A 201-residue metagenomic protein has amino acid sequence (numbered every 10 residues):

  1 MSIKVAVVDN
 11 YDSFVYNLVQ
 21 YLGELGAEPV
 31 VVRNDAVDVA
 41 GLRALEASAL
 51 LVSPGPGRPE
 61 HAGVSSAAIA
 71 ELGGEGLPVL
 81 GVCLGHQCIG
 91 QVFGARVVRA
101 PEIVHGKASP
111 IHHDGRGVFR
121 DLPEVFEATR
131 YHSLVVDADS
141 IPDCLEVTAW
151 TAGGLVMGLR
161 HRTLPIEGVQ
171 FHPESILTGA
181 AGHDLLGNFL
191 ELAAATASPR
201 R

Functional and structural regions predicted by a protein language model:
I3, A44-D121, L186: Cysteine-nucleophile active-site neighborhood
K4, E28, S48, P78-L80 (+3 more regions): Structural signature of beta-strand start/N-cap positions in the alpha/beta core of ABC transporter nucleotide-binding
V5-L25: Short, charged N-terminal beta->alpha structural module
E28-A36: A short beta-strand-loop structural module common to alpha/beta enzyme folds
C83, H132, H172: Histidine-centered divalent metal-coordination motifs
A108-P110, V156-G158, G168: Conserved hydrophobic/aromatic beta-strand scaffold that supports enzyme active sites
G115-T163: Catalytic beta-strand/loop cores that center a nucleophilic Ser/Cys/Thr and support acyl-enzyme chemistry
F171-R201: Acyltransferase
